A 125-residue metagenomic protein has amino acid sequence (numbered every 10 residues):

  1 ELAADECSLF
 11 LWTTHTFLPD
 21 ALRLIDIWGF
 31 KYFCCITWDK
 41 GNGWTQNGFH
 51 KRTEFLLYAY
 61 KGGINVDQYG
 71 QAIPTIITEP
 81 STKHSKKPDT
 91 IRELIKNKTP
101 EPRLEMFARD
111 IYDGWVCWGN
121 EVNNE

Functional and structural regions predicted by a protein language model:
E1-L2, E6, F10-L11, T16-E125: Class I S-adenosyl-L-methionine
